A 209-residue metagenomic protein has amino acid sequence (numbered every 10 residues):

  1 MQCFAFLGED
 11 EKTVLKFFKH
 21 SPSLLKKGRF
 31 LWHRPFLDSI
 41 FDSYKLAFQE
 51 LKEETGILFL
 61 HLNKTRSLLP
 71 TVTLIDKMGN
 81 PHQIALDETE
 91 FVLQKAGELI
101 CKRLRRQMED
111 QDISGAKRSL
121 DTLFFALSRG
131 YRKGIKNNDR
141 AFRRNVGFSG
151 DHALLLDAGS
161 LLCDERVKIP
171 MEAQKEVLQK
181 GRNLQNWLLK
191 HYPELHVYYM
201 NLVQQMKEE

Functional and structural regions predicted by a protein language model:
M1-N138, S149-D151: Conserved ATP-binding subdomain of kinase catalytic cores across diverse folds
D112-S119, R132, K136-N137, F148-E209: C-lobe/activation-segment region of protein kinase-like
R140, R144-V146: Hydrophobic residue at the +6 position relative to the catalytic HRD Asp in the kinase catalytic loop
